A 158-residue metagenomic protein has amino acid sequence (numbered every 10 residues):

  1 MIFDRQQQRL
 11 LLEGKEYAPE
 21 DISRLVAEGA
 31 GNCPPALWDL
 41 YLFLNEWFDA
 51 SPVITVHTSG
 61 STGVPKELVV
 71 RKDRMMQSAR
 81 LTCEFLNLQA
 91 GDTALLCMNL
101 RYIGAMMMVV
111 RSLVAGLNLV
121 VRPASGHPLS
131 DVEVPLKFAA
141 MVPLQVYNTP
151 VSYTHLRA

Functional and structural regions predicted by a protein language model:
M1-G31, M76-L95, S125-A139: Conserved ATP-dependent adenylate/AMP-binding module captured primarily in the ANL superfamily
G29, W47, T82-C83, V110 (+2 more regions): Alpha-helix boundary/capping residues
N32-L37: Short, Lys/Arg-enriched anionic-surface-contact patches
W38-H57, A90-T93: Conserved pre-ATP/AMP-binding loop-to-beta segment of ANL
N45, R80-E84, V146, P150: Generic structural signal for well-ordered alpha-helical scaffold segments
P52-R80, N87: Conserved AMP-binding A3 loop
T58, T154-A158: Conserved small/polar residues in nucleotide/adenosyl-binding loops
K72-Q77, T93-T149: AMP-binding/adenylate-forming
